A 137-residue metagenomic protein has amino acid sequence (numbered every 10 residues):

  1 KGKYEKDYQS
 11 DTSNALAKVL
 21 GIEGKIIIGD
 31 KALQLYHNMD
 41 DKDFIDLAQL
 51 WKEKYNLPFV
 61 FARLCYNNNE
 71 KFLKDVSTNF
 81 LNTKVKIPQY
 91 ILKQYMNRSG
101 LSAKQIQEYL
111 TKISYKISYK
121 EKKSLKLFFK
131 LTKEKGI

Functional and structural regions predicted by a protein language model:
K1-E23, D30-L33: Bilobed "Venus flytrap"/periplasmic-binding protein-like clamshell domains and structurally analogous long
I22-Q94: Pocket-lining segment of extracytoplasmic ligand-binding domains
E70-L131: Secondary-structure end/capping motifs
E134-I137: Immediate post-signal peptide segment of exported/extracytoplasmic ligand-binding proteins
